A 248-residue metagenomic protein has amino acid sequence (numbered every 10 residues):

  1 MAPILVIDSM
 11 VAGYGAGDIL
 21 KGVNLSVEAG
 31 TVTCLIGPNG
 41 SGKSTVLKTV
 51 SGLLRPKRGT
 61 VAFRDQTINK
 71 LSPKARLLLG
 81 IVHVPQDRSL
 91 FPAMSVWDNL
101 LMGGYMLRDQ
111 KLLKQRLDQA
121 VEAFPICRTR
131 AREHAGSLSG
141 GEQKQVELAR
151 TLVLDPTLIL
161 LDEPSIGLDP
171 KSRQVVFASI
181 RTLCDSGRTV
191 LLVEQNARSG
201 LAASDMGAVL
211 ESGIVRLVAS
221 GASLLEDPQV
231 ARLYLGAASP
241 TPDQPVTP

Functional and structural regions predicted by a protein language model:
I36-P38: The feature captures the beta-strand-to-loop junction immediately N-terminal to the Walker
S51: Helix-to-loop junction immediately C-terminal to a conserved catalytic motif
G59-T67, L79, L113-L117, A219: Conserved ABC transporter NBD signature motif
H134-L138, E142: Conserved ABC ATPase signature
T151-L152: ABC ATPase C-loop
D155: Conserved catalytic motifs of ABC-family nucleotide-binding domains
I159-E163: Catalytic Walker B motif of ABC-type/P-loop ATPase nucleotide-binding domains
